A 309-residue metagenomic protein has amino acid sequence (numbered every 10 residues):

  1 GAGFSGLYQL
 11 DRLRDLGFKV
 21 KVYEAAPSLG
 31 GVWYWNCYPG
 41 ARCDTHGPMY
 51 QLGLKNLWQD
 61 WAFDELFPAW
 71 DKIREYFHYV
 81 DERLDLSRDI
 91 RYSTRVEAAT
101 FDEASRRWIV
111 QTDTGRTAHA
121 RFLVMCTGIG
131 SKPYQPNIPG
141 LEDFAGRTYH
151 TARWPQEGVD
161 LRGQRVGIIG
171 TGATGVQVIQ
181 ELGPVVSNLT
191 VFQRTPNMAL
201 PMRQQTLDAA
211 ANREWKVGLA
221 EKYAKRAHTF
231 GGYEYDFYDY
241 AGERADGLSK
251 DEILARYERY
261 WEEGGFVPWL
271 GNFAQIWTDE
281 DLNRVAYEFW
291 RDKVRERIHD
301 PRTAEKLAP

Functional and structural regions predicted by a protein language model:
A2-L7, D11-L141, E157-G158, T171 (+1 more regions): N-terminal FAD-binding dinucleotide-binding subdomain shared by FAD-dependent oxidases/monooxygenases
F18, G163-R165: Nucleotide donor/acceptor-binding cores
I90-R91, G146-Y149: Conserved beta-strand scaffold positions in the cores of enzyme catalytic domains, especially in NTP/NDP-utilizing
H119-A120, G146, G163: Active-site acidic short loop of glycosyltransferases
H150-G163: A short, basic/flexible loop-to-alpha-helix module at the beginning of a structural domain
R165-V186: Rossmann-like NAD(P)H-binding beta-loop-alpha module
